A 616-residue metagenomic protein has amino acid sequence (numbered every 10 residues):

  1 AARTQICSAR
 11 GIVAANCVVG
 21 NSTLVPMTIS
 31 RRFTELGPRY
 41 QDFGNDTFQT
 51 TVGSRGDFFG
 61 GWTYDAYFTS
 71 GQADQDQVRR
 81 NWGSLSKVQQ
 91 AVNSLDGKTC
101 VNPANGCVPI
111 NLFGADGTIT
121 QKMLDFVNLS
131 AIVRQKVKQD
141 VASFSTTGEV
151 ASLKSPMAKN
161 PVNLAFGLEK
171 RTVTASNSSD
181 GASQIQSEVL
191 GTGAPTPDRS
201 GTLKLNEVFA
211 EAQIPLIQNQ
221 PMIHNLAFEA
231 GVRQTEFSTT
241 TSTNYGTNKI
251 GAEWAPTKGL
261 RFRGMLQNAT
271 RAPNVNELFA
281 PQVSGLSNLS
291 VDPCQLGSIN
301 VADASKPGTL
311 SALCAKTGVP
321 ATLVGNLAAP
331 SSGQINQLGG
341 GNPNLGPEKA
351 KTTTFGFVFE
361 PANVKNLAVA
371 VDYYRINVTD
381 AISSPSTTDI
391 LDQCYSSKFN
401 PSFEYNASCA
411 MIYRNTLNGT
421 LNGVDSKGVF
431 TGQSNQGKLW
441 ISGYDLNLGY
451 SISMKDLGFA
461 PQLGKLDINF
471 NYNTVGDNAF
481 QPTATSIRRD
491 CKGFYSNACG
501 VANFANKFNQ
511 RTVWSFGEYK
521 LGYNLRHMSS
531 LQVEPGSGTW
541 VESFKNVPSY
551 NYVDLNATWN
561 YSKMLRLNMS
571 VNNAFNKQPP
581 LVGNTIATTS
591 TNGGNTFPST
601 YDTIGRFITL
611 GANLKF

Functional and structural regions predicted by a protein language model:
A1-L205, Q267-P347, D372-D445, K492-C499 (+1 more regions): Surface-exposed, low-complexity loop segments enriched in small/polar and acidic residues
D46-F48, K138-A142, T202-V208, N244-N248 (+6 more regions): Residues that define the transmembrane beta-barrel architecture of outer-membrane proteins
V52-G56, F144-G148, V208-I214, I250-W254 (+8 more regions): Residues on the lipid-exposed face of transmembrane beta-strands in outer-membrane beta-barrel proteins
D57-Y64, A151-V162, I217-L226, G259 (+8 more regions): Short loop/turn motifs that connect adjacent beta-strands in outer-membrane beta-barrel proteins
Y64-A66, V162-F166, H224-A230, N248 (+10 more regions): Transmembrane beta-strands of outer-membrane beta-barrel proteins
F68-D76, V150, L168-S176, L216 (+13 more regions): Transmembrane beta-strands of outer-membrane beta-barrel pores
G285, L466-N560, F575-N576: C-terminal beta-barrel architecture of Gram-negative outer-membrane proteins
G476-A479, R526-G536, T558-F616: C-terminal beta-signal and adjacent terminal beta-strands/loops of Gram-negative outer-membrane beta-barrel proteins
